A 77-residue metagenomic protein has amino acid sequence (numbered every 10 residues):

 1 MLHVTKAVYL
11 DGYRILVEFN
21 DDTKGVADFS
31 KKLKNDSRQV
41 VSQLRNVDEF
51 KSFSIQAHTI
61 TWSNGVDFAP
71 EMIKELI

Functional and structural regions predicted by a protein language model:
M1-I77: Motif-centric detector for short Cys/His coordination patterns
